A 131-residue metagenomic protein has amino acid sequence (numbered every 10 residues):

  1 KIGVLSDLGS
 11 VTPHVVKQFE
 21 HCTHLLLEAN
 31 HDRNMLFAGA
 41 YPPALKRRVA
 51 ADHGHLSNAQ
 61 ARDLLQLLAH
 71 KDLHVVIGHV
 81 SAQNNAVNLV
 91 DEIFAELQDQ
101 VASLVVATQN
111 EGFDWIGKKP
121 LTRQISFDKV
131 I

Functional and structural regions predicted by a protein language model:
K1-E20, W115-I131: Core dinuclear metal-dependent hydrolase active-site scaffold
P13-Q109: Cap/insert and terminal regions of metallo-dependent hydrolase folds
I93, Q98-I131: Binuclear metal-dependent phosphoesterase catalytic core
